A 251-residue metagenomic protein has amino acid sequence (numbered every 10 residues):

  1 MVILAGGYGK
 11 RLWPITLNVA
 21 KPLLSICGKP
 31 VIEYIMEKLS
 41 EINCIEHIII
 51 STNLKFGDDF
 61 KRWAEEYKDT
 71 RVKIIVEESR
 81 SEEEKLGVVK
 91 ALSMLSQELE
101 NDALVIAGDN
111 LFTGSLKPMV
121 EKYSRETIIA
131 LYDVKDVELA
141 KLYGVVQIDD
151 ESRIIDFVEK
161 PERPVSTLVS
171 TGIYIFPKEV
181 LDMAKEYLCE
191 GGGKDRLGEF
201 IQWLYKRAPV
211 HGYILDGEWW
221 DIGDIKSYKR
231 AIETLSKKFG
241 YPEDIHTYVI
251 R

Functional and structural regions predicted by a protein language model:
M1-N18, H246-Y248: N-terminal nucleotide-binding beta1-loop-alpha1 segment
V2-I3, R11, K29-I106, L116-P118: Conserved N-terminal catalytic core of the sugar/cofactor nucleotidyltransferase
Y8, D109-N110: Active-site metal-binding loops of divalent metal-dependent hydrolases
N18-E33: Short catalytic helix/loop segments, enriched in acidic residues and glycine and frequently bearing histidine
I32, L95, D109, V146 (+2 more regions): Residue-level signal for inorganic ion chemistry
L104, L111, K117-E121, R153-I250: Catalytic-core segments of class I nucleotidyltransferases/pyrophosphorylases that form NMP-activated intermediates
G114-A140: Conserved donor-nucleotide/metal-binding helix-loop-beta segment in metal-dependent transferases, i.e., the alpha-helix
D133-P164: Anionic-ligand binding region
